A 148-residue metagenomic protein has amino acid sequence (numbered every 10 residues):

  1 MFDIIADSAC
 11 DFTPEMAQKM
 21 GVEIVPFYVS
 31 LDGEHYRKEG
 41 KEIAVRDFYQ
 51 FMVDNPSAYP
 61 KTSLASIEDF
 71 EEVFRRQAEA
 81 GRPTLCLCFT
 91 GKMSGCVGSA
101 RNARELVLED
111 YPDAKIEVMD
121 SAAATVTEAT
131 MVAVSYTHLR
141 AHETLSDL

Functional and structural regions predicted by a protein language model:
D3-S66: N-terminal glycine-rich anion-binding loop in soluble enzyme alpha/beta folds
I43-D47, A65-D69, G95-G98, V126-T130: Conserved active-site and cofactor/substrate-binding residues in soluble primary-metabolism enzymes
E72-T84: Glycine-rich phosphate/diphosphate-binding loops that line cofactor/substrate pockets in enzymes
P83-G91, E117-D120, V134: Short glycine-rich or small-residue beta-strand-to-loop segments that form or flank ligand, phosphate, metal/Fe-S
C88-L108, T130-V132: Short Gly/Thr/Asp-enriched flexible loops that form oxyanion-binding sites at enzyme active sites
E105-V126: Short, acidic/small-residue loops that bind anionic groups at enzyme active sites
P112, T127-Y136: Acidic/polar active-site rim loop that often engages polyanionic ligands
T137-T144: Conserved small/polar residues in nucleotide/adenosyl-binding loops
